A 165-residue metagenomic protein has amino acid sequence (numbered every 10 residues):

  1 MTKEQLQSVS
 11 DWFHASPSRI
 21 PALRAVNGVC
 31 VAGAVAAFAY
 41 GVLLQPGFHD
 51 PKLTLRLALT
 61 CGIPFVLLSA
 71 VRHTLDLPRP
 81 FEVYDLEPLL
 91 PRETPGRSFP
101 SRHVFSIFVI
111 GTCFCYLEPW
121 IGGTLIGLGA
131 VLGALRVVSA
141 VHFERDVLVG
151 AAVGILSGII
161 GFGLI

Functional and structural regions predicted by a protein language model:
M1-F38, P51-L55, L68-G96: N-terminal transmembrane-helix/juxtamembrane module of multi-pass inner/ER membrane proteins
A32-L43, V66, L156-I159: Hydrophobic core of alpha-helical transmembrane segments in multi-pass integral membrane proteins
Y40, P51-T60, I121-T124, R145-V149: Alpha-helical transmembrane segments of integral membrane proteins
G41-H49, L164: Structural signal for the C-terminal ends of transmembrane alpha-helices and the immediately following loop
P46-G47, D76-F81, V141-R145: Transmembrane helix-loop junctions in multipass membrane proteins, especially transporters and channels
L59-R72, G123-L135: Small-polar-interrupted transmembrane alpha-helices in polytopic inner-membrane proteins
D85-I165: Membrane-embedded catalytic cores of phosphoryl/pyrophosphoryl-handling enzymes
